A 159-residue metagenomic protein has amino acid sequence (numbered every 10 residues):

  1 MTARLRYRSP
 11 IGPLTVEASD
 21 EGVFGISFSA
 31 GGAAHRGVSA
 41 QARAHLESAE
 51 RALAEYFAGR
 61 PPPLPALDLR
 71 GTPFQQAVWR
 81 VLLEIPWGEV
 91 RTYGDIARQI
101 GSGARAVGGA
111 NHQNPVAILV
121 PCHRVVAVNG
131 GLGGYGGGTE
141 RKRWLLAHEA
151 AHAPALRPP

Functional and structural regions predicted by a protein language model:
M1-S102, A151-P159: Basic nucleic-acid-binding alpha-helical/helix-turn surface characteristic of O6-alkylguanine DNA
T15, F28, R91, N111-H112 (+1 more regions): Short, flexible micro-motifs
G31-H35, V126, T139: Short glycine/proline- and charge-enriched loop/turn segments that cap or connect secondary-structure elements
R98, A127, A147: Phosphate-coordinating loops and pocket residues in cytosolic domains that bind phosphorylated ligands
A110-L119: Major-groove DNA-recognition helix of helix-turn-helix-type DNA-binding domains
I118-V128: Short Lys/Arg-enriched helix C-cap and helix-to-coil transition segments that create basic nucleic-acid-contact patches
G130-P159: …primarily DNA-binding HTH/wHTH and HhH modules…
